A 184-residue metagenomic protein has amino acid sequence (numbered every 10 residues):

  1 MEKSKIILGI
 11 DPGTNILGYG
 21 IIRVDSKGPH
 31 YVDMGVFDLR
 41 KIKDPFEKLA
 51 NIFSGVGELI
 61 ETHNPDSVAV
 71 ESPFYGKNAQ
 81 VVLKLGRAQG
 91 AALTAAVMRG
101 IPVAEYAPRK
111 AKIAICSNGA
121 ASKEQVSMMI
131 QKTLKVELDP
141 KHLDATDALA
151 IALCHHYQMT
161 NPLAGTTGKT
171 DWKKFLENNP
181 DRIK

Functional and structural regions predicted by a protein language model:
M1-K184: Phosphate- and other anionic-substrate recognition elements at nucleic-acid/protein interfaces
